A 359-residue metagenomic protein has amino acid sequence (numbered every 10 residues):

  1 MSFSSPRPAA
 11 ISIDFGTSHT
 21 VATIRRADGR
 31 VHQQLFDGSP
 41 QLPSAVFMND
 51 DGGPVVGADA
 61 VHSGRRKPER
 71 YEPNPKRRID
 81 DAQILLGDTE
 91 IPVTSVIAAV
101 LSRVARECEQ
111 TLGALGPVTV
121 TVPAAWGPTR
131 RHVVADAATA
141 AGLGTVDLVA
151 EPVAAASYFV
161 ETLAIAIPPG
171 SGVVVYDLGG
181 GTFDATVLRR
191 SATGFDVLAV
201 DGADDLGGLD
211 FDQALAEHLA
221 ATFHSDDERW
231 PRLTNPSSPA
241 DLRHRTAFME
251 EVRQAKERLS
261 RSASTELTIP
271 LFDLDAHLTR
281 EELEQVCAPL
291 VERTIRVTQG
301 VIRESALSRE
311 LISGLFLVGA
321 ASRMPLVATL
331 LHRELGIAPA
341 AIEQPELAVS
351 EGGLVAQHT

Functional and structural regions predicted by a protein language model:
M1-R77, L85, E90, Q110-T359: Oxyanion-binding/catalytic loops of NTP- or PPi-dependent enzymes
S95-E107, T294-G300: Short, acidic loop-to-helix structural element flanking the phosphoryl-transfer center in phosphate-processing enzymes
